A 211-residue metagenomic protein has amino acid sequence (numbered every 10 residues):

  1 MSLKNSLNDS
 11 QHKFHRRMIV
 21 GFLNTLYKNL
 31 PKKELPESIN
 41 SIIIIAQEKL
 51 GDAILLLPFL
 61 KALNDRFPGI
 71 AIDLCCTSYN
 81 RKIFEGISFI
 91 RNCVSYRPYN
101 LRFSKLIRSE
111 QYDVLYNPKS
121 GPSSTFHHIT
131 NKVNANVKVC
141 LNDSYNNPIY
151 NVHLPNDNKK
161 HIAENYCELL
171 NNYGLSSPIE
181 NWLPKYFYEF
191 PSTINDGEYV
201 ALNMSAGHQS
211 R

Functional and structural regions predicted by a protein language model:
M1-R211: Catalytic machinery of carbohydrate-active enzymes, primarily nucleotide-sugar-dependent glycosyltransferases
